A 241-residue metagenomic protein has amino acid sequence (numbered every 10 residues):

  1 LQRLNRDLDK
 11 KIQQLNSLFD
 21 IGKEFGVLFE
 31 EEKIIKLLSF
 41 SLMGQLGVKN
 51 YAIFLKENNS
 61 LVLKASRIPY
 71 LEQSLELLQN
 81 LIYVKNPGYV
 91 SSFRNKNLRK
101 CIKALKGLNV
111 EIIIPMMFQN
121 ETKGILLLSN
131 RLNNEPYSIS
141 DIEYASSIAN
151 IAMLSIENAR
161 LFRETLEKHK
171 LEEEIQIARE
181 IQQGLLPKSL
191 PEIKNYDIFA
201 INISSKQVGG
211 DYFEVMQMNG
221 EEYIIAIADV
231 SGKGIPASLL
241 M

Functional and structural regions predicted by a protein language model:
L1, Q119-I125, Y144-E167: Signal-transmission/dimerization alpha-helices at domain junctions
L1-F25: Signal-transmission linkers at sensory-effector interfaces
S17-F25, E30-K49, I53, I181 (+1 more regions): Amphipathic alpha-helical coiled-coil segments that mediate homodimerization and allosteric signal transmission
E31-E32, L166-M241: … and, occasionally, acidic/histidine-rich disordered N-termini of signaling adaptors
F40, N50-Q79, G220, V230: GAF sensory/regulatory domain recognition with acknowledged cross-activation on helical regulatory dimers
S66-L108: Acidic/proline- and glycine-rich, intrinsically disordered low-complexity segments that serve as regulatory linkers
N109-F118, G124: A short, aliphatic-rich beta-strand micro-motif
L126-I148, K233: Regulatory loop-to-helix N-cap segments in sensory/regulatory domains that couple ligand/signal detection
